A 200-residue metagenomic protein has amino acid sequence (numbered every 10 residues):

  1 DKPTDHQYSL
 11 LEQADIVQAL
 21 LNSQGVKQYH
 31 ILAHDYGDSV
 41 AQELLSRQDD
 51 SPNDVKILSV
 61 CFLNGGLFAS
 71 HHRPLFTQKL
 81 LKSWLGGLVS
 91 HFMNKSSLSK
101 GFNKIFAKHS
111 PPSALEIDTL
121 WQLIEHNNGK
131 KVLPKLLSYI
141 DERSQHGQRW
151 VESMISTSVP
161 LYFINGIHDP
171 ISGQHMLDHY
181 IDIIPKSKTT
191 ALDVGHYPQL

Functional and structural regions predicted by a protein language model:
D1-H6, H71-P74, Q174-H175: Conserved catalytic-core motifs of eukaryotic protein kinase domains, centered on the activation segment
D1-L32, N53: Active-site loop/oxyanion-hole signature of alpha/beta-hydrolase fold enzymes
S23-H72: Conserved hydrolase catalytic core segment
F68-H71, F92-S156: Conserved alpha/beta-hydrolase catalytic His-Asp/Glu region
S113, P170-M176: Conserved alpha/beta-hydrolase "acid-adjacent" motif
R143, I167-S172: Acidic catalytic loop of the alpha/beta-hydrolase fold
S156-T157, F163-N165, D169: Short beta-strand/loop motif that positions the catalytic acidic residue of the alpha/beta-hydrolase fold
V194-L200: Catalytic histidine-centered segment of alpha/beta-hydrolase-like enzymes
